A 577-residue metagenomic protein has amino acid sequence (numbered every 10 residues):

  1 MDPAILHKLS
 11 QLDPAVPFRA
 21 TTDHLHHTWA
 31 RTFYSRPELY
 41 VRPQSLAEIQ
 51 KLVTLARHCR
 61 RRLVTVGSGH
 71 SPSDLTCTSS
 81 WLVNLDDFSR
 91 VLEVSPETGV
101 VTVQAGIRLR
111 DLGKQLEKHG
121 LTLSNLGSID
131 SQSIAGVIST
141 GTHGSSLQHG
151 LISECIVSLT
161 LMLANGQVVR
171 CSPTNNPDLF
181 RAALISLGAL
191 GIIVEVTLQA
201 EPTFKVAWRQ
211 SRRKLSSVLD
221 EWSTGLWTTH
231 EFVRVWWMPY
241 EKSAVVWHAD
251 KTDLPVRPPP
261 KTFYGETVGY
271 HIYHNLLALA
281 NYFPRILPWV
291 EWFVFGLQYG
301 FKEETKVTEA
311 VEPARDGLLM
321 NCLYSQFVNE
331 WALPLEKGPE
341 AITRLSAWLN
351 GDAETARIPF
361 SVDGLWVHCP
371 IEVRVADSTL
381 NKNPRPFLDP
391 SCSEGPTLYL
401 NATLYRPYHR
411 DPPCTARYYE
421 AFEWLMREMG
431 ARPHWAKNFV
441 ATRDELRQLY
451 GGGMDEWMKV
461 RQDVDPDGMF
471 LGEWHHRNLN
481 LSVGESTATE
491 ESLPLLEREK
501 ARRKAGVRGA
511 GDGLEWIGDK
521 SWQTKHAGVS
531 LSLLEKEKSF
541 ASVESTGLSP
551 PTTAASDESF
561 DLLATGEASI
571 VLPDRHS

Functional and structural regions predicted by a protein language model:
M1-G528, L533, S542, S549 (+4 more regions): Noncatalytic alpha-helical scaffold of FAD-dependent oxidoreductases
K536-K538: Intrinsically disordered, low-complexity proline-rich regions
